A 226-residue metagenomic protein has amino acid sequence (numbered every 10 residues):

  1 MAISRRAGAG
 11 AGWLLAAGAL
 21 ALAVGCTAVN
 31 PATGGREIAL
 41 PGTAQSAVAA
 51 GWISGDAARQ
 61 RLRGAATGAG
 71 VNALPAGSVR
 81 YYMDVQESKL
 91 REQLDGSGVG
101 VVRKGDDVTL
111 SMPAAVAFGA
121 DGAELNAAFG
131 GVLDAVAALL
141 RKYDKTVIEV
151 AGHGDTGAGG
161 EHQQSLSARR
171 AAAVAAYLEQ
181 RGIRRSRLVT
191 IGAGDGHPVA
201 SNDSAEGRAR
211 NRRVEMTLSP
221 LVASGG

Functional and structural regions predicted by a protein language model:
A2-L15: Bacterial N-terminal signal peptides that target proteins for export
L22-G25: C-terminal motif of bacterial Sec signal peptides marking the signal peptidase cleavage site
N30-S88: Short, low-complexity, glycine-enriched hydrophobic/amphipathic alpha-helices that associate with lipid bilayers
V48, V85, K89, A128-A135 (+3 more regions): Extracytoplasmic/secreted proteins, especially bacterial periplasmic and envelope-associated proteins
P75-R80, A117-L125, G160-Q163: Second-shell loop/turn segments in exported
V85, G96, R103-D107, S111-P113 (+5 more regions): Extracytoplasmic
E92-G96, F118-G152, A175-E179, A209 (+1 more regions): Periplasmic peptidoglycan-binding/anchoring modules of Gram-negative envelope and division proteins
A151-V222, G226: Periplasmic OmpA-like peptidoglycan-binding domain that tethers envelope proteins to the cell wall
